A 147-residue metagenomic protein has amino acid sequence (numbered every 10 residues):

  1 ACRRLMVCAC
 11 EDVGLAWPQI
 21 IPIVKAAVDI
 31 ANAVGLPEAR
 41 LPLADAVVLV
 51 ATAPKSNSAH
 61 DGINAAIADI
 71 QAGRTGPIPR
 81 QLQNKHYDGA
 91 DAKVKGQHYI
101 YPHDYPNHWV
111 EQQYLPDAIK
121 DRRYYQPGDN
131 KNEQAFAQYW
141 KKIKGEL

Functional and structural regions predicted by a protein language model:
A1-H108, P116-L147: Terminal-proximal interaction/regulatory segments of ATP-powered molecular machines
